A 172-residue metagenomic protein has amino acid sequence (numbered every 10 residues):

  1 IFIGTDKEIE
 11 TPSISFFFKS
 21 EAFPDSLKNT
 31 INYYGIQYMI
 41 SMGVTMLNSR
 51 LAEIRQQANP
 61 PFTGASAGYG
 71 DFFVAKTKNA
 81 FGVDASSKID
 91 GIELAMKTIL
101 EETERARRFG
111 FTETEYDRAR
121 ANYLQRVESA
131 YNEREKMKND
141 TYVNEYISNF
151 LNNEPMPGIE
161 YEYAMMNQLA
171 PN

Functional and structural regions predicted by a protein language model:
I1-D6: Short, surface-exposed beta-strand/loop micro-motifs that present aromatic residues
E10-Y34, L51-P171: M16 family metallopeptidases and their MPP-like homologs
I14, I36, I40-V44: Long, His/Glu/Asp-enriched segments that create or flank divalent metal/ion-associated functional microenvironments
M42, M46-L47, D84: Noncatalytic, helix-rich "gating/capping" subdomain that lines the substrate-entry/channel surface of large enzyme
